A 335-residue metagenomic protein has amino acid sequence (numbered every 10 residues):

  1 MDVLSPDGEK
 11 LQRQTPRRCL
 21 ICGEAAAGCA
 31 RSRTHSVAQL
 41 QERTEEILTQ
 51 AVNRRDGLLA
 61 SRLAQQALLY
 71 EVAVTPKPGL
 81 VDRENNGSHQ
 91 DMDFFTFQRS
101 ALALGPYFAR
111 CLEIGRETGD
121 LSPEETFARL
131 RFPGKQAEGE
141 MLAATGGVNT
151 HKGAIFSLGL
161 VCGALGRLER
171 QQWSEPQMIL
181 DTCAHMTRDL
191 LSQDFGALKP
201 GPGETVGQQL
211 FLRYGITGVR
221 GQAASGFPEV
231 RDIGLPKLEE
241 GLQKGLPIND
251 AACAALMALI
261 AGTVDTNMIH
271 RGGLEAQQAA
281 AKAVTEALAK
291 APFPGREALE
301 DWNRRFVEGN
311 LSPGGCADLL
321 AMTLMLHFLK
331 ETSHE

Functional and structural regions predicted by a protein language model:
M1-E9, P16-C19, L160-G166, A224-P236: Conserved mixed alpha/beta catalytic, RNA-binding, or beta-rich assembly cores of soluble enzyme, regulatory
M1-R54: Long, contiguous binding/interaction regions
D2-G8, L299-R305, C316-T323: Small/polar glycine-rich anion-binding or flexible loop at a beta-alpha turn
E46-P123, F127, L165-R304, H327 (+1 more regions): Phosphate-rich cofactor/ligand-interacting catalytic cores and adjacent structured alpha/beta frameworks
R110-R167: Long, hydrophobic/aromatic-enriched structural stretches that serve as scaffold segments
G139-K152, K244, R304-P313: A short glycine/serine-rich beta->alpha loop
L158, A184, A321-M322: Hydrophobic faces of alpha-helical transmembrane segments in multi-pass integral membrane proteins
E308-E335: Short, amphipathic C-terminal "tail helix"
